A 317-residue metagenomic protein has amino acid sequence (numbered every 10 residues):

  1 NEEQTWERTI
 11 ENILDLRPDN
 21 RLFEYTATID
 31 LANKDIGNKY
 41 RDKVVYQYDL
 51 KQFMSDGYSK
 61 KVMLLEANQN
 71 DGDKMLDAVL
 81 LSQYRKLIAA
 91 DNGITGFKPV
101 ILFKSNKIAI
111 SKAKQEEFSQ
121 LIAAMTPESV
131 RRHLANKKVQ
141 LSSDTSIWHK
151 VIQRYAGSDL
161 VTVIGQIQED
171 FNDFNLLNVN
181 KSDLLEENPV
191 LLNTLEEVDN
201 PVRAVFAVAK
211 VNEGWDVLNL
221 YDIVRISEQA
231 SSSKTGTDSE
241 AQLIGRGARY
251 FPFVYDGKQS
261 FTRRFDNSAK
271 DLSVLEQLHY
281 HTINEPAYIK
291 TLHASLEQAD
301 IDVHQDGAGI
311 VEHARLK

Functional and structural regions predicted by a protein language model:
N1-Y25, D30-A204, L218-D222, E228-K317: Helicase-associated low-complexity regulatory tails and linkers flanking the ATPase motor
